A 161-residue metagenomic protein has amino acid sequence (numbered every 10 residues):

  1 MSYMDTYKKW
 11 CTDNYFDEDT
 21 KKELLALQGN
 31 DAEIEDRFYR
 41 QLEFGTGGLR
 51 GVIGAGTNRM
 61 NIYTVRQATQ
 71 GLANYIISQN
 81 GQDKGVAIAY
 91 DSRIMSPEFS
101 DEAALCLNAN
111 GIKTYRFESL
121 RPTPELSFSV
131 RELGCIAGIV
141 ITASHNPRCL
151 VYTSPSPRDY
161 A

Functional and structural regions predicted by a protein language model:
K8-A103: An N-terminal, well-structured beta->alpha segment
A32-I34, C135-G138, P157: Short amphipathic alpha-helical surface micro-motifs
T46-G48, N146, P157: Conformational gate/switch positions in structured elements
Y75-S78, E132, S156: Active-site catalytic microenvironments for nucleophilic, acid-base chemistry
A87-R148: N-terminal small/polar loop signature for handling phosphorylated ligands or for N-terminal nucleophile
Y152-A161: Single conserved hydrophobic/aromatic residue that forms the stacking wall/gate of nucleotide- or nucleobase-binding
